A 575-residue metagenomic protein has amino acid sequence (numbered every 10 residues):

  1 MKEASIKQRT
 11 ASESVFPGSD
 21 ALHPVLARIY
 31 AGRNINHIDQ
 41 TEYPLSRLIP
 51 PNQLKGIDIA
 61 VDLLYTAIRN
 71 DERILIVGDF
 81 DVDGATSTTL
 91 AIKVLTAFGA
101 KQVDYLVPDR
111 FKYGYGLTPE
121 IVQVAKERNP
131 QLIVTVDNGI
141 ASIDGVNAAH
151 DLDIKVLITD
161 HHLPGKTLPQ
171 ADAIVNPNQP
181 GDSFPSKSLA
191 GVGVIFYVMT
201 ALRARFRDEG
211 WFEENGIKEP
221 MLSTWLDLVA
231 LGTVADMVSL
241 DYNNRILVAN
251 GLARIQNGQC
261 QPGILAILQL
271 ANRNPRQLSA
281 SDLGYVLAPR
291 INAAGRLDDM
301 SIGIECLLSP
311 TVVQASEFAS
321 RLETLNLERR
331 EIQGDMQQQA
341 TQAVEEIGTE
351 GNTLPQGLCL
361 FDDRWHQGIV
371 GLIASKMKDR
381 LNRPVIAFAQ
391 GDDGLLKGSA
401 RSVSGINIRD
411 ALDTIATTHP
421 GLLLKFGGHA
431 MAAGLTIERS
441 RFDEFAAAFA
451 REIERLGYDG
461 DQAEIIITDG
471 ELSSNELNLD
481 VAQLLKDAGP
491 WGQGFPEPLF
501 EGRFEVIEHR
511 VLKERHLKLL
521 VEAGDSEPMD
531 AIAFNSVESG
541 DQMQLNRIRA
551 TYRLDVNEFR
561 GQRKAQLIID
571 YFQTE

Functional and structural regions predicted by a protein language model:
K2, R9-L132, L152, A204-F442 (+3 more regions): Hydrophobic helix-and-loop "lid/oligomerization" segment in the mid-to-C-terminal part of catalytic domains
T66, K166-N176, G351, V521-S526: Acidic-glycine-rich active-site phosphate/pyrophosphate-binding loop
R69-N70, Q314-L360, D393, I415-E575: Mid-to-C-terminal polyanion-binding domains and interfaces
L90, P169-E213, W225-V229, G428: Short alpha-helices
Q131, D172, R549: Conserved acidic residues
V136-V192: Histidine/acidic-residue-rich, glycine-tolerant segments that coordinate divalent metal ions
S142-G145, G191-V194, V198, W225-A230 (+3 more regions): Internal, well-ordered alpha-helical segments in soluble enzyme and binding-protein domains
H161-H162, H366, H429, H516: Histidine-centered active-site/metal-ligand motif
